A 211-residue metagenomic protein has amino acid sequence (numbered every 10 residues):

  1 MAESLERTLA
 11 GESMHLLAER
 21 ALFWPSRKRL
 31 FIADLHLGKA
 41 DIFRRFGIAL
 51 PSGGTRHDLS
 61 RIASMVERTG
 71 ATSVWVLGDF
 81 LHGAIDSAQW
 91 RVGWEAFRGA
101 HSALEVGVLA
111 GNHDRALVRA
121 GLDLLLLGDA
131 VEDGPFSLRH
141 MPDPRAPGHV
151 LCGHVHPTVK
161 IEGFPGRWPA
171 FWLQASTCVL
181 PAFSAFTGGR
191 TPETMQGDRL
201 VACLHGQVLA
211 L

Functional and structural regions predicted by a protein language model:
M1-L77, L81-L211: Extended recognition/assembly regions associated with phosphoester-bond processing machinery
